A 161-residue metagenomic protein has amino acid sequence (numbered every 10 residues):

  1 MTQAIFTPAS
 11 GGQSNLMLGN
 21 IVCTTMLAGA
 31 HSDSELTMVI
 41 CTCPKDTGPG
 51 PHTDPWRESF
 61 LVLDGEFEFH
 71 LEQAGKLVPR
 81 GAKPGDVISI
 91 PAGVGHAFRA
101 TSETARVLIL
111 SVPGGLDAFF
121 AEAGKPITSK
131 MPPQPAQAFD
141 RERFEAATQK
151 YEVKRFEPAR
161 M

Functional and structural regions predicted by a protein language model:
M1-T37, T42, Q137-M161: A short, N-terminal "cap"/entry segment at the start of jelly-roll beta-barrel domains of the cupin/DSBH fold
T7-P8, H31, Q73-A92: Short acidic-glycine-tyrosine-enriched beta hairpin
T25, M38-T42, S59, P79-G81 (+1 more regions): Conserved hydrophobic/aromatic beta-strand scaffold that supports enzyme active sites
H31-C43, T47-F60: A glycine-rich, hydrophobic loop/mini-helix early in the fold
S32, P84, A92-D117: Ligand-binding loop in jelly-roll beta-barrel domains
G48-G50, E68, K76, V87-I88 (+2 more regions): Histidine-centered metal-chelating micro-motifs
T53-P84: A short beta-strand-loop-beta hairpin characteristic of the jelly-roll/cupin
E103-A147: A contiguous, mid-protein "functional segment" used to position or interact with cofactors/ions or partner subunits
